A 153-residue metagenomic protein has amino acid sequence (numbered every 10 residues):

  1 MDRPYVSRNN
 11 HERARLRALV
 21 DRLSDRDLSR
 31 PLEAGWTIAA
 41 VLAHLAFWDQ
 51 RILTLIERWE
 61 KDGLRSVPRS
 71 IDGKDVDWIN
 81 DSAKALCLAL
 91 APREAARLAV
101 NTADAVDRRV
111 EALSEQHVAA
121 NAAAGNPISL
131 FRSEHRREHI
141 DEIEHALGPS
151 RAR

Functional and structural regions predicted by a protein language model:
M1-D25, F47, R51-R58: Alpha-helical bundle segments that constitute or directly flank the non-heme di-iron/ferroxidase center
S7, P31-W78, E115-R153: Short, contiguous alpha-helical
R8, K74-H117: Acidic/histidine-rich alpha-helical segments that form the ligand environment of transition-metal centers
E12-L19, W48-R51, T102-A105, R109 (+2 more regions): Amphipathic, well-ordered alpha-helical segments in soluble domains
V20-L23, G63, A103, V110-H117 (+1 more regions): A general structural signal marking secondary-structure boundaries and capping sites
R26-R30: Short, charged helix-helix connector/hinge segments
